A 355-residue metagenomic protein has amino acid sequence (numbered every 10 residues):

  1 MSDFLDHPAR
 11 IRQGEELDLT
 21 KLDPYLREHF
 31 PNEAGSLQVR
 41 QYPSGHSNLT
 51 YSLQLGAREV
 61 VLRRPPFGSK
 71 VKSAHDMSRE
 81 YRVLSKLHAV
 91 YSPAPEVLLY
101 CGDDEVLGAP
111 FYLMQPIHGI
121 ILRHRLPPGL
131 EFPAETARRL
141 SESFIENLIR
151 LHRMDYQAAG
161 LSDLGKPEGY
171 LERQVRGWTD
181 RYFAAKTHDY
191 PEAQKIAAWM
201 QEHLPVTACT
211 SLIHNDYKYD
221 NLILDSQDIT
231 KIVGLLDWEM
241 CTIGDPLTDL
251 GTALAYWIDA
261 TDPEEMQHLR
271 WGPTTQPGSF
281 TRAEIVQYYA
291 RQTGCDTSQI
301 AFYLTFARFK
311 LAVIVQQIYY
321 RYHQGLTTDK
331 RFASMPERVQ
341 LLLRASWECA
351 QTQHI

Functional and structural regions predicted by a protein language model:
S2-E33: Juxta-kinase regulatory segment immediately upstream of eukaryotic protein kinase catalytic domains
S36-K195, W199-L212, S226-T230: ATP-binding pocket architecture of kinase catalytic cores
G165-K166, D296-A307: All-alpha amphipathic helical-bundle segments outside canonical DNA-binding/catalytic cores that form hydrophobic
L212-H214, Y219: Catalytic-loop of the protein kinase fold
L236-C241: Activation of the activation-loop gatekeeper triad in protein kinase-fold domains
T248-T293, A307-G325: Active-site activation/catalytic loop segments of kinase-like enzymes and analogous catalytic loops in related
Y288, Q292-Q299, K310-I355: Helical subdomain adjoining the active site within ATP-dependent kinase catalytic cores
